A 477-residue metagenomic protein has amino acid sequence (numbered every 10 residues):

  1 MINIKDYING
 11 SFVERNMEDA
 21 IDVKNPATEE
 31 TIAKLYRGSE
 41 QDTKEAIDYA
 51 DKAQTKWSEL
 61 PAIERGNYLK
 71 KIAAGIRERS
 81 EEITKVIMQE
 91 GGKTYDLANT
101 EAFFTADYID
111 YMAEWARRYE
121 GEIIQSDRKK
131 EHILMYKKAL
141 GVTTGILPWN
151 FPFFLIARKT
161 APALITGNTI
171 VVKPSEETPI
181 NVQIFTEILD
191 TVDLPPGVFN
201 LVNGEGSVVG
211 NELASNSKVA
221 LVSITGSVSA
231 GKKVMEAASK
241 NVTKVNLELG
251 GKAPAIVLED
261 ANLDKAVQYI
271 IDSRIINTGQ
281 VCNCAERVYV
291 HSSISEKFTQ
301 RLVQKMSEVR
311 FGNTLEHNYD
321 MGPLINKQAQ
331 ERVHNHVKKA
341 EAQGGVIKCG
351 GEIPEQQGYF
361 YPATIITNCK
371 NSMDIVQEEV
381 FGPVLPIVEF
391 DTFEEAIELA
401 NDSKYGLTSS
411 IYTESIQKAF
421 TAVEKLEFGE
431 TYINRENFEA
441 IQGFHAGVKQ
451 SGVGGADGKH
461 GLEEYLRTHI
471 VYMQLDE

Functional and structural regions predicted by a protein language model:
M1-E131: N-terminal Rossmann-like NAD(P)+-binding subdomain of aldehyde/semialdehyde dehydrogenases
G10, E29, R65, I87 (+10 more regions): Residue-level signal for inorganic ion chemistry
P26, E40-T43, A62, S80 (+5 more regions): Residues at or immediately preceding the N-termini of alpha-helices
T28-K34, V219, I256, R310 (+2 more regions): Conserved C-terminal structural/oligomerization subdomain of aldehyde/semialdehyde dehydrogenase
I32-G38, A53-E59, T144-G145, A255-L258 (+5 more regions): Short, well-ordered beta-strand elements within core beta-sheets of diverse protein domains
D51-Q54, S58, A73-S80, T84 (+17 more regions): Structural signal for hydrophobic packing residues in well-ordered secondary-structure cores of soluble enzyme domains
G121-K265, F390: Rossmann-like NAD(P) dinucleotide-binding subdomain of oxidoreductase/dehydrogenase enzymes
S229-K370, I433: ALDH superfamily catalytic-core signature
